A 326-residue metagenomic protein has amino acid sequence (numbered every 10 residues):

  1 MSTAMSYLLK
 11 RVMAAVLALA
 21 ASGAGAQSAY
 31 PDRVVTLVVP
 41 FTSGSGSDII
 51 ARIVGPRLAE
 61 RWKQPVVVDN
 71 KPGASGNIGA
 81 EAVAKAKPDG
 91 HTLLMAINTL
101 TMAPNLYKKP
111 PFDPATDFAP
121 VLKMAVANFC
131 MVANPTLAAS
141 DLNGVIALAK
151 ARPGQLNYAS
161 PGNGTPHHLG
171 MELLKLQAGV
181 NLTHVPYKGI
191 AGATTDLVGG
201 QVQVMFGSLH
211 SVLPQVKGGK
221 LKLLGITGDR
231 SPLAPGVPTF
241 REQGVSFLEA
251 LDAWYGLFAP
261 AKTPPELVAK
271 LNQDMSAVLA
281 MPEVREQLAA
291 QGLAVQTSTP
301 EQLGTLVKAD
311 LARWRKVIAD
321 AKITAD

Functional and structural regions predicted by a protein language model:
M1-L8: N-terminal secretory signal peptides that target proteins for export/translocation
K10-G23: Bacterial N-terminal signal peptides
A26-T116, Q155, N163, G179-F206 (+3 more regions): N-terminal (or domain-start) structured segment
D32-V34, L176-Q177, K217-G218, L224 (+2 more regions): An extracytoplasmic/periplasmic, membrane-proximal ligand-sensing/linker region
K85-G90, N105-G192, F240-V245, W254-Q287: Hinge/capping helix and adjacent helix->loop/strand transition within the periplasmic-binding protein
M95-L100, S160, I190, G207-V212 (+3 more regions): Beta->alpha turn/N-cap motifs
L100-K109, H168, L173-Q177, V204-V237: A ligand-binding cleft/hinge motif common to bilobed small-molecule-binding domains
